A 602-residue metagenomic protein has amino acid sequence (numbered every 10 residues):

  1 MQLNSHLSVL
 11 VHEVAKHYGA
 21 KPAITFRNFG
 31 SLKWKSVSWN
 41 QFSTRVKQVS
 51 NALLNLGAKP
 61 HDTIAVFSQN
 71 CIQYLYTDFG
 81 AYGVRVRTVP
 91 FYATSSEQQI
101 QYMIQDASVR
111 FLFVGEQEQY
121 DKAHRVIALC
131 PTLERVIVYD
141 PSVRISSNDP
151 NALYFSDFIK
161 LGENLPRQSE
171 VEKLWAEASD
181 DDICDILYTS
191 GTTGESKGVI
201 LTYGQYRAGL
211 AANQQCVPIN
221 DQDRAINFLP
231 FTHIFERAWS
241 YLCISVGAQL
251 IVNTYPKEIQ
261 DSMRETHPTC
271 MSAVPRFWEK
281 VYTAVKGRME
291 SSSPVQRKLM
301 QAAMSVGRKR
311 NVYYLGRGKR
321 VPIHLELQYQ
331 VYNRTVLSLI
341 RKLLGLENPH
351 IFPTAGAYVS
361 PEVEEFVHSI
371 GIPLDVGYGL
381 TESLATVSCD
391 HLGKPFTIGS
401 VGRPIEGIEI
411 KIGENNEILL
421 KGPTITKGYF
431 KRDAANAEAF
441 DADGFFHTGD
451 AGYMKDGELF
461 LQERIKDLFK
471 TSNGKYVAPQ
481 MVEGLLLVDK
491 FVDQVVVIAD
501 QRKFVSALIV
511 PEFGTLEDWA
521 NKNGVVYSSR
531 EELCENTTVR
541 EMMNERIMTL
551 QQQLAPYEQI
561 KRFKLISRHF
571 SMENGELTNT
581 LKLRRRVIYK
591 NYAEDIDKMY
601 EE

Functional and structural regions predicted by a protein language model:
L10-V11, L56, G83-L161, M542 (+1 more regions): Structural core segment of the AMP-binding/adenylate-forming
G19-P22, V138, E163-Y188, E195 (+1 more regions): Conserved pre-ATP/AMP-binding loop-to-beta segment of ANL
I24-C71, L75-F79, S96-Q101, Y154-E163 (+1 more regions): Conserved AMP-binding/adenylate-forming core of the ANL superfamily
S31, E118-D180, V285-L339: ANL superfamily adenylate-forming
S36-W39, C184-L210: Conserved AMP-binding A3 loop
R207-R224, F231-R334, N348: Conserved AMP-binding/adenylation subdomain of ANL enzymes
P404-T471, V488: Conserved ATP-binding/catalytic segment of the ANL
F469, Q494-V497, K503, N544-E602: Conserved C-terminal "lid"/linker of ANL adenylate-forming enzymes
